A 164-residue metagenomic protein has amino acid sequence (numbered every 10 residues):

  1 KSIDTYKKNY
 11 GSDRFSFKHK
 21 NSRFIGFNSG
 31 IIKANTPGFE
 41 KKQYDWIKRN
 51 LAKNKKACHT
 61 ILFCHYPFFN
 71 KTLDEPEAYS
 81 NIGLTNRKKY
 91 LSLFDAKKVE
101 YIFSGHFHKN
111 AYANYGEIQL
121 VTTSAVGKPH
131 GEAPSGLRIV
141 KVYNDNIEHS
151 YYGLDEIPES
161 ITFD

Functional and structural regions predicted by a protein language model:
K1-H59, E77-Y101, A113-S150: Extended active-site neighborhood of metal-dependent phosphoesterases/phosphodiesterases
N54-T72: Short acidic, glycine-rich surface-loop motifs adjacent to enzyme active sites
C64, K128, L154-I157: A short, acidic, flexible beta-alpha connecting loop/helix-capping segment that sits on the rim of active
H65, H106-H108: Histidine-centered divalent metal-coordination motifs
F69, N110, K128: Active-site loop signature of alpha/beta-hydrolase-fold enzymes
N70-D74, E117, F163: Short amphipathic alpha-helical patches
N144-D164: Acidic, His/Gly-rich catalytic cores of divalent-metal-dependent hydrolytic chemistry
